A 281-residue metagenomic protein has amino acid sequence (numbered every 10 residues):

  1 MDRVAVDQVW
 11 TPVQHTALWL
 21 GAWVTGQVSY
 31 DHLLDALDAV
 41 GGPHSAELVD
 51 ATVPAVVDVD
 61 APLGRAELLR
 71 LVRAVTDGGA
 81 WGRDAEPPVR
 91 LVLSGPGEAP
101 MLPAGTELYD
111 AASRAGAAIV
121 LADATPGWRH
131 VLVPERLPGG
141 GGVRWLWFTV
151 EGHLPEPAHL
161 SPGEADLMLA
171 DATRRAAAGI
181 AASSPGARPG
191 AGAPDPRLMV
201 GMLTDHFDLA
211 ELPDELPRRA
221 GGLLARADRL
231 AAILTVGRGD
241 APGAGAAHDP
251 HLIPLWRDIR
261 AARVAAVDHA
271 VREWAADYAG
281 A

Functional and structural regions predicted by a protein language model:
M1-V120: N-terminal intrinsically disordered, low-complexity regulatory tails that precede a folded domain
R3, R65, R70-R73, R83 (+13 more regions): Arginine residue identity/basic-tract feature
D7, T16, L20, G78 (+4 more regions): Intrinsically disordered regions, especially transient/low-confidence alpha-helical propensity segments and coil-helix
P12, G21, T25, R83 (+4 more regions): Intrinsic disorder/low-complexity segments enriched in polar/charged and small flexible residues
Q14-Q27, D31, V59, L68-L69 (+5 more regions): Charged, low-complexity, helix-prone segments enriched in Lys/Glu/Asp/Gln
D58-G64, S161, D195, P213 (+1 more regions): Serine/threonine-rich low-complexity intrinsically disordered regions
L69-G179: Internal, hydrophobic cores of structured domains that mediate oligomerization or house catalytic pockets within large
I180-A281: Alpha-helical oligomerization segments
